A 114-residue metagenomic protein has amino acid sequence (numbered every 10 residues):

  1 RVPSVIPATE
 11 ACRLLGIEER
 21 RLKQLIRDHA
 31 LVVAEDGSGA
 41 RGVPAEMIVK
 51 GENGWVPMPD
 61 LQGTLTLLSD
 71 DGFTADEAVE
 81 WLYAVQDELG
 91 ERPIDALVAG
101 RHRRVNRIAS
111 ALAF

Functional and structural regions predicted by a protein language model:
R1-F114: Non-transmembrane "mature" sequence context
